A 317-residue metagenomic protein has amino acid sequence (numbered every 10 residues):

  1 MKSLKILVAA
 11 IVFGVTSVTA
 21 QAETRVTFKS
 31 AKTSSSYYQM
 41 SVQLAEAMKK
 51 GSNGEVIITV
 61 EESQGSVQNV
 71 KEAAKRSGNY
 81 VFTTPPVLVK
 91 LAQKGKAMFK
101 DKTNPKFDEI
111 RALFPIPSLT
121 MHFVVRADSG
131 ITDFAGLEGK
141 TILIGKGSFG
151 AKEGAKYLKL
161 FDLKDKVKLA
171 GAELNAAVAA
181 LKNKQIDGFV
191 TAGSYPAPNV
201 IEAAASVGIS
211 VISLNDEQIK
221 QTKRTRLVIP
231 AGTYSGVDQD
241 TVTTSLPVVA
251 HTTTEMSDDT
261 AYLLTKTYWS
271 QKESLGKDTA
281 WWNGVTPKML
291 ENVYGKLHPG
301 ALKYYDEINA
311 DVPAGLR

Functional and structural regions predicted by a protein language model:
M1-V8: Bacterial N-terminal signal peptides that target proteins for export
V8-T16: Bacterial N-terminal signal peptides
T16-A22: Sec/Tat signal peptide C-region and signal peptidase I cleavage site
R25-G51, V56-I57, P115-N183, P287 (+2 more regions): Bilobed "Venus flytrap"/periplasmic-binding protein-like clamshell domains and structurally analogous long
Y80-P117: Acidic, polar ligand-binding/catalytic clefts
P85, K94-A97, D101-T103, D165-E255: Pocket-lining segment of extracytoplasmic ligand-binding domains
G136, K140-T141, F149, E153-K156 (+1 more regions): Ligand-binding clefts/hinges and TM-proximal coupling segments of bilobed small-molecule sensing domains
A172, A176, K182-N183, G193-E202 (+4 more regions): An extracytoplasmic/periplasmic, membrane-proximal ligand-sensing/linker region
